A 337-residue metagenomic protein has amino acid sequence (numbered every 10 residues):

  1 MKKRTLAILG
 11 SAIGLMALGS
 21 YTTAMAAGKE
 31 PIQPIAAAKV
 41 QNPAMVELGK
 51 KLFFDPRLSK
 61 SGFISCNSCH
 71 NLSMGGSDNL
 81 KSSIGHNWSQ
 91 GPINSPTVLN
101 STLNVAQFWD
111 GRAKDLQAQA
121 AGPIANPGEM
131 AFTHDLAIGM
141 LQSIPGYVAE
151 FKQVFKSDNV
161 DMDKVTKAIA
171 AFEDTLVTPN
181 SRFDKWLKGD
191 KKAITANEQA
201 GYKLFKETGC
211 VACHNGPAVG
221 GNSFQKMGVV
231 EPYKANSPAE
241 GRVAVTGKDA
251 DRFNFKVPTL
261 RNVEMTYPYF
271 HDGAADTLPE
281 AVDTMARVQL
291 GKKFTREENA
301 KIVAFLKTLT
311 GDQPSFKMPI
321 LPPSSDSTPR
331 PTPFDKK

Functional and structural regions predicted by a protein language model:
M1-S11: Bacterial N-terminal signal peptides that target proteins for export
T5-L6, G19-K337: Periplasmic c-type cytochrome electron-transfer domains
G10-S20: Bacterial N-terminal signal peptides
